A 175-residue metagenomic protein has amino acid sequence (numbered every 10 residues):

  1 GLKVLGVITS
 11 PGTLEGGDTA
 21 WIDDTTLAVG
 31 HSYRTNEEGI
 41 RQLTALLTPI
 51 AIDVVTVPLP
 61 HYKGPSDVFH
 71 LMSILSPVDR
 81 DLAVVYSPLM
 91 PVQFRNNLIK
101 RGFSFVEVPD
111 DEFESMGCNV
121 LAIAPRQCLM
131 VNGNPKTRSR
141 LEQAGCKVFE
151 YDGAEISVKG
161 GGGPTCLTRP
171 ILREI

Functional and structural regions predicted by a protein language model:
G1-I175: The feature marks the mature, well-folded catalytic cores of soluble enzymes
